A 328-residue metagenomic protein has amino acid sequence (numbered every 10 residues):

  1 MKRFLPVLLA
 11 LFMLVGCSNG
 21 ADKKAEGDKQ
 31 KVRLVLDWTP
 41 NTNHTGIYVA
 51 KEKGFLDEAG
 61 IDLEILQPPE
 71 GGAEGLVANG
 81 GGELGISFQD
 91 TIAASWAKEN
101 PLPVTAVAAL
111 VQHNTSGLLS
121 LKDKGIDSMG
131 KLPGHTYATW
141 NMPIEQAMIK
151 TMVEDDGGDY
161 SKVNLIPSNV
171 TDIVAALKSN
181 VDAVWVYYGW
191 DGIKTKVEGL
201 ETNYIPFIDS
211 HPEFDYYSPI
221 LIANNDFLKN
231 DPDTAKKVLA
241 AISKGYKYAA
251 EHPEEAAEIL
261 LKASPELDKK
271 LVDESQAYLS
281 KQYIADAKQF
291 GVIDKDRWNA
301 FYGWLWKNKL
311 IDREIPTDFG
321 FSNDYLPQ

Functional and structural regions predicted by a protein language model:
K2-A10: Sec-dependent signal peptide recognition, specifically the positively charged N-region followed immediately by
M13-G16: C-terminal motif of bacterial Sec signal peptides marking the signal peptidase cleavage site
S18-G20: Bacterial signal peptide processing site
G27-D159, N164-P167, K178, D182-V186 (+1 more regions): Short, glycine-/small- and polar/acidic-enriched structural segments that line small-molecule recognition paths
H44-I47, E74, A78, Q89-I92 (+11 more regions): Extracytoplasmic/secreted envelope proteins and their assembly/folding machinery, especially bacterial periplasmic
Q89, D172-A263: Pocket-lining segment of extracytoplasmic ligand-binding domains
K229-N308: Secondary-structure end/capping motifs
W298-Q328: Conserved C-terminal helix/tail region of periplasmic/extracytoplasmic solute-binding proteins
